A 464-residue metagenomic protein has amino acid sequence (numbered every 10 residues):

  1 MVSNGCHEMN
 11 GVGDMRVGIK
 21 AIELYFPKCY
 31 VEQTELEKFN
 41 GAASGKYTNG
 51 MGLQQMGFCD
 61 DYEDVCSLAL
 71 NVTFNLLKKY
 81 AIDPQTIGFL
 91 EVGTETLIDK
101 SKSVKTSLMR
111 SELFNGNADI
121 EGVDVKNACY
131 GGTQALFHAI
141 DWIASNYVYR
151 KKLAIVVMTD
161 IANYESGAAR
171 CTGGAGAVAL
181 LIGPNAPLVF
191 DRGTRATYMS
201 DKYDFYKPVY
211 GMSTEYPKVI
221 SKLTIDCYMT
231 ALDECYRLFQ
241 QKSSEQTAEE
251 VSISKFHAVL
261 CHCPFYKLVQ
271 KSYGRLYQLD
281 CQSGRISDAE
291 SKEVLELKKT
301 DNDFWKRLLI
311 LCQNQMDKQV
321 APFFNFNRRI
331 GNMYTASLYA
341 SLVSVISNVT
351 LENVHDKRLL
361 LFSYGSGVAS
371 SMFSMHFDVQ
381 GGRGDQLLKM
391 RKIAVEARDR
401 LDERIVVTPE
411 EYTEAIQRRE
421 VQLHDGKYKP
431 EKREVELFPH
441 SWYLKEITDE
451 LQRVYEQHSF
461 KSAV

Functional and structural regions predicted by a protein language model:
V2-Y62, R170-S243, V368-V464: Condensing-enzyme catalytic core mediating Claisen C-C bond formation in acyl metabolism
I19, E63-T133, E249-L276, L295: Conserved beta-ketoacyl condensing-enzyme motif
E23-Y25, V92-D99, K126-G131, V157-N163 (+2 more regions): Acidic, glycine-rich active-site loops and adjacent beta-strand->loop/helix elements that engage anionic groups
A43, V65-A81, V104-K105, C227-Q246 (+1 more regions): Short, well-ordered amphipathic alpha-helical segments that serve as non-catalytic structural scaffolds within diverse
S44-G50, Q54-S67, T96-I155, L279-S337: Conserved catalytic cysteine-centered active-site region of acyl-thioester-dependent Claisen-condensing enzymes
A144-L180: Flexible, glycine-rich active-site loops centered on histidine and acidic residues that chelate a metal or position
K222-S244, E250-Q278, G284-D288: A conserved active-site cap/scaffold subdomain adjacent to cofactor or substrate pockets
K292, D317-D402: C-terminal catalytic subdomain
